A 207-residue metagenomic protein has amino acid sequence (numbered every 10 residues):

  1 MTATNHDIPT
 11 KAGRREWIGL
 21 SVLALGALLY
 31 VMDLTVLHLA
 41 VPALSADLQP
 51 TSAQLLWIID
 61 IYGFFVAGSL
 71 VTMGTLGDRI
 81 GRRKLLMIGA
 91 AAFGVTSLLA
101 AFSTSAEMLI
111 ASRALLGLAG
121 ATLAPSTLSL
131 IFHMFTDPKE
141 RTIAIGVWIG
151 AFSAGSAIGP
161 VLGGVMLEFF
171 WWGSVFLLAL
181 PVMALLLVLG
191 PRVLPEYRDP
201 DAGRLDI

Functional and structural regions predicted by a protein language model:
T2-R192: Transmembrane-helix bundle of Major Facilitator Superfamily
L187-I207: Helix-loop junctions on the cytosolic side of multi-pass membrane transporters, especially the intracellular loop
